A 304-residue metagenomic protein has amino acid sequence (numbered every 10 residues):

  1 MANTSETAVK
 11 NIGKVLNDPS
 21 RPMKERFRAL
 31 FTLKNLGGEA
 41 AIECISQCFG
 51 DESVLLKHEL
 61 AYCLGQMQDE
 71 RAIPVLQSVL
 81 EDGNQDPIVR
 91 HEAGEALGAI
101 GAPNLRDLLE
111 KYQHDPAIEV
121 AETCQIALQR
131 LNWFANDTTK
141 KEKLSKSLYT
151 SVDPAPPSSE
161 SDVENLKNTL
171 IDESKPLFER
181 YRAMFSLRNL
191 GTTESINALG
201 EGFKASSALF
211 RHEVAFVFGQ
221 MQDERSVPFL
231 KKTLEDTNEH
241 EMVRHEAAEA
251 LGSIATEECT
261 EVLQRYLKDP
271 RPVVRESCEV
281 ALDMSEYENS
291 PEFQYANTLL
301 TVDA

Functional and structural regions predicted by a protein language model:
M1-S5, K24-G38, Q47, K57-D69 (+9 more regions): Structural detector for internal amphipathic alpha-helices that build alpha-solenoid repeat scaffolds
A2-N17, G38-G50, D69-D82, A102-H114 (+7 more regions): Amphipathic alpha-helical scaffolding segments comprising HEAT/armadillo-like alpha-solenoid repeats
L16, E25, T139-K140, L170-I171 (+5 more regions): Aromatic-enriched hydrophobic runs in primary sequence
P19-P22, E52-S53, G83-D86, P116-E119 (+4 more regions): Short inter-helical turns and helix N-cap capping residues of alpha-solenoid HEAT/ARM repeat scaffolds
V273, L282-E286, N297-T301: Fungal C-terminal region signature
